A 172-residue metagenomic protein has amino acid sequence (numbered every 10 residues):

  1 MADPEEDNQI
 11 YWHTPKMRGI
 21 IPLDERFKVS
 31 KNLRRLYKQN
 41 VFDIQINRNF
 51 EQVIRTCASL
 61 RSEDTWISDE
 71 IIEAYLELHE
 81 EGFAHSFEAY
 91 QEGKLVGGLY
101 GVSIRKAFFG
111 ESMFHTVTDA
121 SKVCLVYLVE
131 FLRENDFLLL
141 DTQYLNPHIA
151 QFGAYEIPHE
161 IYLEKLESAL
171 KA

Functional and structural regions predicted by a protein language model:
M1-A172: N-acyltransferase acceptor-side catalytic subdomain
